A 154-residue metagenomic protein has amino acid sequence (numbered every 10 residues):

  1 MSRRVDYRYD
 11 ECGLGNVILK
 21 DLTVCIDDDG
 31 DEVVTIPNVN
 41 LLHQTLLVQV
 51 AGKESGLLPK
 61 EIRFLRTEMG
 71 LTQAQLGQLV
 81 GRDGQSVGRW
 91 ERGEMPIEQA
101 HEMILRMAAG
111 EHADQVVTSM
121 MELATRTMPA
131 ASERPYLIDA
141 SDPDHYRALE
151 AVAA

Functional and structural regions predicted by a protein language model:
M1-G56, E111-A154: N-terminal flexible/basic segments that precede or flank functional cores
S55-L71: Short, amphipathic alpha-helical "recognition" segments used to contact nucleic acids or chromatin
I62, L76-G77, V87-W90: Conserved hydrophobic/aromatic packing and binding residues within compact polymer-binding modules
E68, A108-H112: Generic structural signal for hydrophobic core residues of well-folded globular domains
L71-L79: Short, solvent-exposed secondary-structure capping/transition elements
T72, D83-S86: Short coil turns linking two alpha-helices in DNA-binding domains
G81, R92-E94: Residue-level detection of the helix-turn-helix DNA-binding "recognition helix"
E94-R106: Short, basic-rich loop-to-helix N-cap that marks the start of a DNA-contacting helix
